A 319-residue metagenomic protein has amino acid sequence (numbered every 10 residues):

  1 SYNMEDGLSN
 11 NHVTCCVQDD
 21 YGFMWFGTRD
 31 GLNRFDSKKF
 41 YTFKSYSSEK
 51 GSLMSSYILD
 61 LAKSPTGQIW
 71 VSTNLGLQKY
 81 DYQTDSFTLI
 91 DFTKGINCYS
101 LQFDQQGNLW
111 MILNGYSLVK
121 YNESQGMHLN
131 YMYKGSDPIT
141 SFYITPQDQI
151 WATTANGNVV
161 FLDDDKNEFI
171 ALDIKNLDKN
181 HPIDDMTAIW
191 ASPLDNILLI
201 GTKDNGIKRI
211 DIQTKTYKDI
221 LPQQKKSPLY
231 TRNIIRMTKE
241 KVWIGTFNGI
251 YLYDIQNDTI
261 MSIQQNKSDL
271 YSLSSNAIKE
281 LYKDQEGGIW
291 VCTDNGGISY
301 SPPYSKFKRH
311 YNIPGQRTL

Functional and structural regions predicted by a protein language model:
S1-L319: Carboxylate-rich, polar loop motifs that coordinate divalent cations or form catalytic acidic clusters
